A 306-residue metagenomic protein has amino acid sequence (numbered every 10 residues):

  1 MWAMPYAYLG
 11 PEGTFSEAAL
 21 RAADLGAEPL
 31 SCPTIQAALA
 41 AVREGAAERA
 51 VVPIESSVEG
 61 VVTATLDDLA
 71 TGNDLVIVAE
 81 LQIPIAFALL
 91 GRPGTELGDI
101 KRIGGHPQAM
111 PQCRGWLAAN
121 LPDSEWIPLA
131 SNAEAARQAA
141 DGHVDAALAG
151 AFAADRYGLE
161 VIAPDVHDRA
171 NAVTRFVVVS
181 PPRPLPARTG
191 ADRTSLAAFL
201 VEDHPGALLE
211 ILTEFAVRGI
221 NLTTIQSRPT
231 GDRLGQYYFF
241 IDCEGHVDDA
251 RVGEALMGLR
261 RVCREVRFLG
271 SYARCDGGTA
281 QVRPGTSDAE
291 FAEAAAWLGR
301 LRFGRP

Functional and structural regions predicted by a protein language model:
M1-P306: Domain-level signature for soluble enzymes in the chorismate/prephenate branch of the shikimate pathway
